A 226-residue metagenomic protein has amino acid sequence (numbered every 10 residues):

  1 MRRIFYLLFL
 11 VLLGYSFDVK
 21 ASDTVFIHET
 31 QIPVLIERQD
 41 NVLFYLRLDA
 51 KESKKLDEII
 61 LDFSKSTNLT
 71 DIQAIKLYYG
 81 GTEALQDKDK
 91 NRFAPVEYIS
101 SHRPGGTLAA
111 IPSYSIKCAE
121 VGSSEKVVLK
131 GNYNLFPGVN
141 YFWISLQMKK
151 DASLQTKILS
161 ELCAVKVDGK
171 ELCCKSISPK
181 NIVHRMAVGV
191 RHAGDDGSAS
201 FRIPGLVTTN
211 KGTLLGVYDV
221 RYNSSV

Functional and structural regions predicted by a protein language model:
I4-L13: Sec-dependent N-terminal signal peptides
S16-A21: Boundary at the C-terminal end of the N-terminal hydrophobic targeting segment
R38-S64: Short beta-strand elements of extracellular/lumenal beta-sandwich folds
D40, E52, T82, Y114-I116 (+6 more regions): Asp-box/BNR beta-propeller blade signature and adjacent active/binding-site loops in extracellular glycan-interacting
D62-S64, L77-T82, D87, W143: Predominantly extracellular/luminal cell-surface or secreted proteins
F63-D71, K150-A152: Extended, low-complexity, turn-rich repeat/linker tracts enriched in Gly/Pro/Ser/Thr and Asp/Glu that occur
N68-K76, I158: Short coil-to-beta strand junction motifs in C2/discoidin
A84-G169: Aromatic- and Gly/Pro-enriched, solvent-exposed loop/edge beta-strand patches characteristic of beta-rich domains
